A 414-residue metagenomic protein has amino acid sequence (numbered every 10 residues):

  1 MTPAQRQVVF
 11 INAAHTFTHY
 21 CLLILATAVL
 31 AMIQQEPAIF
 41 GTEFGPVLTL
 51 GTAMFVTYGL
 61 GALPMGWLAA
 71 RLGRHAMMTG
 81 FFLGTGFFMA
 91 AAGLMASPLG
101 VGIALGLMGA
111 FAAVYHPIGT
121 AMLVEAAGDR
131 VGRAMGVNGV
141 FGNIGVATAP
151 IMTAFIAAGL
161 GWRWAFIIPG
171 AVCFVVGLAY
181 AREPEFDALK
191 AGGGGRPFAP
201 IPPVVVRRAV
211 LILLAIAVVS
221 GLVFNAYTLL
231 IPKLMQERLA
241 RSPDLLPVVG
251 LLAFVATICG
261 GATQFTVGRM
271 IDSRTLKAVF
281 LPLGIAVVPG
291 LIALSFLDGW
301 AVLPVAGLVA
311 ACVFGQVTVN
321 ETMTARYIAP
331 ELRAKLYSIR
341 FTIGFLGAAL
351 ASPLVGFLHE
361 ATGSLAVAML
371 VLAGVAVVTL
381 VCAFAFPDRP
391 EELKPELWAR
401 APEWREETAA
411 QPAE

Functional and structural regions predicted by a protein language model:
L23, M54-L63, V146-A147, T257-F265 (+1 more regions): Residue-level signature of mid-helix packing/kink "hotspots" within the transmembrane helices of 12-pass Major
A26, A209-A262: Extracytoplasmic gate region of multi-pass secondary transporters
I33-Q34, L68-A69, M152-L160, M235-Q236 (+2 more regions): Interfacial helix-cap and linker-helix signal at transmembrane-aqueous boundaries of multi-pass secondary transporters
L60-A96, I271: Conserved MFS/SLC helix-loop-helix module at the cytosolic interface between two early adjacent transmembrane helices
A76-A90, A278-A293: Structural signature of the two symmetry-related core transmembrane helices
A104-G142: Cytoplasmic helix-loop-helix junction between adjacent transmembrane helices in 12-TM secondary transporters
N138-E185: Helix-loop-helix hairpin linking two adjacent transmembrane segments in secondary transporters
Y327, E331-T362: A late C-terminal transmembrane helix in Major Facilitator Superfamily
